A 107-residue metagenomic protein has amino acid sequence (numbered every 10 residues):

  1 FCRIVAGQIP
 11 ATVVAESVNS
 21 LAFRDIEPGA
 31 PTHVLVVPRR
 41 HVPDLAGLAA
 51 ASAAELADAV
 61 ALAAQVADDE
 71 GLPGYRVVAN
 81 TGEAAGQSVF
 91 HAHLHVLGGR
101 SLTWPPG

Functional and structural regions predicted by a protein language model:
F1-G107: HIT superfamily nucleotide-processing domains
